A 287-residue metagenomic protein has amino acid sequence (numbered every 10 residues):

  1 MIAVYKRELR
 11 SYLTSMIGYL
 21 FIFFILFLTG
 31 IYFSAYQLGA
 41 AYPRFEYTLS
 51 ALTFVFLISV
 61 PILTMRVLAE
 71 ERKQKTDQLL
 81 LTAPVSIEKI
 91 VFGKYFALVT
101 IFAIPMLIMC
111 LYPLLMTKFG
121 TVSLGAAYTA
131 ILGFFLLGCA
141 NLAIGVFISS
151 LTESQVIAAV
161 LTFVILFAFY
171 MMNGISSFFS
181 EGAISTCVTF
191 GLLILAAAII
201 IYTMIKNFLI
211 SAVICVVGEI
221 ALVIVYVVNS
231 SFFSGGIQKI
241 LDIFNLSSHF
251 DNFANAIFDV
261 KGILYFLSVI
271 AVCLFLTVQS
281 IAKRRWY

Functional and structural regions predicted by a protein language model:
M1-E70, L111, I200-K206, S211-C215 (+3 more regions): Hydrophobic alpha-helical transmembrane segments
M1-K6, T48, E71-T82, P105-C110 (+4 more regions): Hydrophobic alpha-helical transmembrane segments
G18-Y19, I90, I157-A159, I263: Alpha-helical transmembrane segments and their helix-entry boundary regions
I25-T29, A97-L98, F163-F167, E219 (+1 more regions): Residue-level recognition of pore/gate-forming positions within transmembrane alpha-helices of multi-pass
T29-Y36, P43-E46, S50, V55 (+2 more regions): Secretory targeting signals
A35, Q155-D251: Transmembrane helix segments
S50-T53, A130-L137, A183-I194, V213 (+1 more regions): Alpha-helical transmembrane segments of polytopic membrane proteins
V67-A97: Helix-loop-helix units of permease transmembrane domains in multi-pass membrane transporters, especially ABC
